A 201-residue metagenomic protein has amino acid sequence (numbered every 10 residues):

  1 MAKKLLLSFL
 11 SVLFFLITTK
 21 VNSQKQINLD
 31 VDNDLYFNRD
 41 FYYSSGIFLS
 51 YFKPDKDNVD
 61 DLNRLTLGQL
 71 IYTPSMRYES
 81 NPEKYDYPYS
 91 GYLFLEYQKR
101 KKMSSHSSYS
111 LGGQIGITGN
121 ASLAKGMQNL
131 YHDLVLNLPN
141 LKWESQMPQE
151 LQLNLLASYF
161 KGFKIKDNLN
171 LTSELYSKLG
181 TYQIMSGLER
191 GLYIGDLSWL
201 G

Functional and structural regions predicted by a protein language model:
M1-Q26: Bacterial Sec-dependent N-terminal signal peptides
S8, V12, N58, L62-N63 (+3 more regions): Residue-level signal for the start and early helices of compact helical domains
F9, L13-F14, F37-R39, D57 (+2 more regions): Residues in flexible loops and secondary-structure boundaries
I17, S23, V59-D61, S105-Y109 (+1 more regions): Short loop/turn segments at connectors of secondary-structure elements within structured domains
Q24-L62: N-terminal ordered "arm"
I27, L67-G201: Outer-membrane pore/translocation modules
